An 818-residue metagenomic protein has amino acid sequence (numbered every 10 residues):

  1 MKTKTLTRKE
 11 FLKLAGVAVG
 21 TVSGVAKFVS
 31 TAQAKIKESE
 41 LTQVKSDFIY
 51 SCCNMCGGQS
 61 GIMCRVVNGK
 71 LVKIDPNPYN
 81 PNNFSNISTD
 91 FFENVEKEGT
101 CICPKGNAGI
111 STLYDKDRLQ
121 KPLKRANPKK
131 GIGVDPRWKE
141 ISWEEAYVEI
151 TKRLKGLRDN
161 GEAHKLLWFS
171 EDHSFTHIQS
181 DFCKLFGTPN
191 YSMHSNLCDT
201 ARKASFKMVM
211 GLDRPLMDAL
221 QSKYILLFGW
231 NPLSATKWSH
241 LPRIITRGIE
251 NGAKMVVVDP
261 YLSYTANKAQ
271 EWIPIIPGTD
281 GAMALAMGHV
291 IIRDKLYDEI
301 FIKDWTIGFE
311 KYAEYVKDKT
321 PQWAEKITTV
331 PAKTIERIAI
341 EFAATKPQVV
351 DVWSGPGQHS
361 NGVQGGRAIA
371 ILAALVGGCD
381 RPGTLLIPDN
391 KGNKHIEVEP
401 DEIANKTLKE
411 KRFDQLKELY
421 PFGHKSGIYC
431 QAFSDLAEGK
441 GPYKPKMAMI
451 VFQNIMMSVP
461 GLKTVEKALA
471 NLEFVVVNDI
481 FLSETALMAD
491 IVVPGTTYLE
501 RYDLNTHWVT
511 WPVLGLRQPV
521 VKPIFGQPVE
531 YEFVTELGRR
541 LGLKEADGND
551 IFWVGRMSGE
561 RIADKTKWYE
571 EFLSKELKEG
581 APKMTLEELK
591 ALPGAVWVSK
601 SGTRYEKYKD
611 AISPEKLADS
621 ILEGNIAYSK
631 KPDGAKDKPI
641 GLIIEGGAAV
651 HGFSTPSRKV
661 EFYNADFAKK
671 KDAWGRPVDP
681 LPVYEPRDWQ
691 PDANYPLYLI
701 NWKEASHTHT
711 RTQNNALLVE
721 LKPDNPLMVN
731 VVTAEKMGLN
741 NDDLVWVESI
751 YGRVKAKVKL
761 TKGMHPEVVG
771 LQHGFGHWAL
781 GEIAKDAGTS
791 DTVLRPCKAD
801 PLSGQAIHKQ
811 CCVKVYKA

Functional and structural regions predicted by a protein language model:
K2-D294, D318, W323, P331 (+5 more regions): N-terminal export/assembly segments and adjacent metallocofactor-ligating motifs of anaerobic energy-metabolism
R118-E145, E149, D159, H289 (+6 more regions): N-terminal leader/propeptide and maturation segments of large enzyme subunits in energy/redox metabolism and hydrolases
Q179-I245, I249-A253, V258, A282-L285 (+5 more regions): Extended redox/cofactor-interaction regions of prokaryotic respiratory oxidoreductases
Y261-Y264, S483-R517: Flexible glycine/proline-rich, aromatic-decorated loop/lid segments
S263-K268, E314-T320, A344-V352, K444-M447 (+1 more regions): Short acidic (Asp/Glu) and glycine-rich catalytic loops that position anionic groups and cofactors
A269-I275, E500, V513-P523: Short beta-alpha connecting loops at secondary-structure transitions that line or flank enzyme active sites
M287, I307-Y429: Active-site phosphate/pyrophosphate-binding segments
E530-L592, T710-M728, V732-A818: Long, contiguous, secondary-structure-rich segments that constitute the structural scaffold of globular domains
